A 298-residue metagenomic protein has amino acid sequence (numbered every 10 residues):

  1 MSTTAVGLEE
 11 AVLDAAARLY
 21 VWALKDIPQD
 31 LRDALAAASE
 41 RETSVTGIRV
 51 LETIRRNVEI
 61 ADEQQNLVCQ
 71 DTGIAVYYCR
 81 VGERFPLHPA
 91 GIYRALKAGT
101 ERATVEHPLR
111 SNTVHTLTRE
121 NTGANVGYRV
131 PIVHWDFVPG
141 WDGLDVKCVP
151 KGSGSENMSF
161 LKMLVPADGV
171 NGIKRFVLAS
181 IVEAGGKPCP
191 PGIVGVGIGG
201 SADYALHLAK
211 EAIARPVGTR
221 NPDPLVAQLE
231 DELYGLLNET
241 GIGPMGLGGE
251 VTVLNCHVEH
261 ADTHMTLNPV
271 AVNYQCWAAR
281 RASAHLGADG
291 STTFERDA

Functional and structural regions predicted by a protein language model:
M1-A298: Non-transmembrane, aqueous-exposed alpha-helical and coiled segments at domain scale
